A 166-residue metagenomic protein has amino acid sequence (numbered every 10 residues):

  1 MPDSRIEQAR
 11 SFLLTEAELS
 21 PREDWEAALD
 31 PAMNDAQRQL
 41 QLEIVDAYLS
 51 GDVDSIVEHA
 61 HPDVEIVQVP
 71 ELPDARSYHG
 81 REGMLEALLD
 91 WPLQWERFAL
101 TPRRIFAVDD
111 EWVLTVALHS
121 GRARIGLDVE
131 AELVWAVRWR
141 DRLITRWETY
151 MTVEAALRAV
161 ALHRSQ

Functional and structural regions predicted by a protein language model:
M1-P62, R158-Q166: Short, low-complexity N-terminal intrinsically disordered segments enriched in polar/charged residues
R38-Q39, V53-E111: A solvent-exposed, acidic/Ser-Thr-rich amphipathic alpha-helical stretch
I44, I56-V57, V64, G80 (+4 more regions): Hydrophobic pocket/interface hotspot
S77-Y78, I125-L127, A155-A161: A short, polar/proline- and glycine-enriched secondary-structure boundary/capping micro-motif
Q94, G121-E130: Short, cysteine-centered beta-strand-loop-beta hairpins and adjacent loop/turn segments enriched in charged/polar
A99-T101, D128-W135: Short, surface-exposed coil-to-beta transition loops
D109-H119: A short hydrophobic beta-strand element
V134-A136, E148-L157: Short, solvent-exposed aromatic-acidic interface loops
